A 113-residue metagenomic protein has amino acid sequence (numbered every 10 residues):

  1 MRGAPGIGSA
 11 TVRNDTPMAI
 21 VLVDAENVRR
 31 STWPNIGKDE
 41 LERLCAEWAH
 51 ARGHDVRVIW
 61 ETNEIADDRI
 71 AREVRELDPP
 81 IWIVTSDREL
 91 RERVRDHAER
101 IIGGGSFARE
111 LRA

Functional and structural regions predicted by a protein language model:
M1-P17: N-terminal amphipathic/basic-hydrophobic helices that include classical n-h-c signal peptides and signal-anchor
R13-A113: Nuclease catalytic cores that cleave nucleic-acid phosphodiester bonds, predominantly acidic two-metal-ion
